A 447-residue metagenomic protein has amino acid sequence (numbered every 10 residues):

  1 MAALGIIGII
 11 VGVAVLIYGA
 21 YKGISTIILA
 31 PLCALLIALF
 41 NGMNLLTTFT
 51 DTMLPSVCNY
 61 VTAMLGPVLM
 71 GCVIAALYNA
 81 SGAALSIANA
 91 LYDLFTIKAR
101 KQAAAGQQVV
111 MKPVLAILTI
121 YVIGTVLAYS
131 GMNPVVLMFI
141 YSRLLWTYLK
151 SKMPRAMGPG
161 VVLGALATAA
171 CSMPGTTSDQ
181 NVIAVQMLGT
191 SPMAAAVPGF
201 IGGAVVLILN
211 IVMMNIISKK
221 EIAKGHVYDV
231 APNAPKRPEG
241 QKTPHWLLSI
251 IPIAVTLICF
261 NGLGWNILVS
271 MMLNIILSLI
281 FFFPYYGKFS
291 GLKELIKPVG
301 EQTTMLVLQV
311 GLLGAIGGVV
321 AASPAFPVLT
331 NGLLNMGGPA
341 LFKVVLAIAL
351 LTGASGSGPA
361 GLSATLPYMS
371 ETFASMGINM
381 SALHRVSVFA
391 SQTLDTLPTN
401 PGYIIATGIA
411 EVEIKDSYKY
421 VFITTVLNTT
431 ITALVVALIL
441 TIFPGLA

Functional and structural regions predicted by a protein language model:
M1-L77, L85-P113, I216-V227, L306-Q309: N-terminal alpha-helical transmembrane segments of multi-pass membrane transport and channel/translocase proteins
A2-I6, C58-L65, Y92-I120, K150-G158 (+4 more regions): Membrane-interfacial loop-to-helix junctions in multi-pass transporters
A2-I9, V13, F40-N41, V197-L295 (+2 more regions): Long, contiguous bundles of hydrophobic transmembrane helices that form the permeation core of multi-pass
L16-G23, A75, I123-M132, A165-S172 (+3 more regions): Transmembrane alpha-helix interface/packing and boundary motifs in multi-pass membrane proteins, characterized by
I28, T50-S86, L94-A99, L268 (+5 more regions): Core transmembrane alpha-helical segments of multi-pass membrane transporters/permeases
P67-G71, K98-L145, G311, M336-M376 (+2 more regions): Hydrophobic alpha-helical transmembrane segments of multi-pass integral membrane proteins, predominantly secondary
Y121-V122, R143, V162-C171, G199-A204 (+5 more regions): Transmembrane helix-bundle signature of multi-pass membrane transporters/permeases
W146-T243, G402-L440, P444-A447: Membrane-core helix-loop-helix motifs of multi-pass transport proteins
